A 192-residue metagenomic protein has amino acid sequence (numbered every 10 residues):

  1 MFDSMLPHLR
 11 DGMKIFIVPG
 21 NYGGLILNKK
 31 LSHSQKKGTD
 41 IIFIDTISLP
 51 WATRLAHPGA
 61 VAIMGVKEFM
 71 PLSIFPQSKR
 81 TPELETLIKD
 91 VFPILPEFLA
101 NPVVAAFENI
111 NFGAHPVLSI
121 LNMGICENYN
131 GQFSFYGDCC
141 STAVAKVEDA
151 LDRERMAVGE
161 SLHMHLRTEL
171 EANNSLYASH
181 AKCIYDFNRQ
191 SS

Functional and structural regions predicted by a protein language model:
M1-G59: Rossmann-like NAD(P)(H) cofactor-binding subdomain of soluble oxidoreductases
D11, T39, V66-E68, S191-S192: Residue-level preference for short coil/turn positions at secondary-structure junctions
K30, S34, L87-L95, L151-E154 (+1 more regions): Change "in soluble alpha/beta enzymes" to "in soluble alpha/beta proteins
F43, P96-F98, L166: Generic structural signal for residues in well-ordered beta-strands
L49-L151: Substrate/ligand-engaging "lid" and interaction regions
V144, L151-S191: Small-residue-rich helix-loop
